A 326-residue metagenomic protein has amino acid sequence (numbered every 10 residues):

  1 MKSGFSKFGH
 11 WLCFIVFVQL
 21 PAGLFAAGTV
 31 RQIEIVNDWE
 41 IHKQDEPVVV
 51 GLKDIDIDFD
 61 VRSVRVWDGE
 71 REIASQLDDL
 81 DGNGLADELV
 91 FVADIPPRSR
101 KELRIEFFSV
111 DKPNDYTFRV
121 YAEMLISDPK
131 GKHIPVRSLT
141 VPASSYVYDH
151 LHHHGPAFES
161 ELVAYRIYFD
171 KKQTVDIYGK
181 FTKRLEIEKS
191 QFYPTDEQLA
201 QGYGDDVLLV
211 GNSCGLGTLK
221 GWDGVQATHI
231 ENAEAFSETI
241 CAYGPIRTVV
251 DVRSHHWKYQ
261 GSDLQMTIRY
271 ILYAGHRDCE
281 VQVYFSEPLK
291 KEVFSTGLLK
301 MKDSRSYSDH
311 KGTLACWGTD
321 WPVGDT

Functional and structural regions predicted by a protein language model:
M1-C13: Bacterial N-terminal signal peptides that target proteins for export
H10-G23: Bacterial N-terminal signal peptides
A27-G131, P135-V141, S145-Y146, H153: Alpha-mannosidase-like glycoside hydrolase catalytic domains involved in N-glycan trimming, generalizing to other
R31-N37, L162, I268, C279-E287: Short, well-ordered beta-strand segments enriched in hydrophobic/aromatic residues
S109-E231: Solvent-exposed N-terminal domain segments of exported/luminal and surface proteins
Q198-G275: Extended, loop-rich substrate-binding clefts of extracytoplasmic carbohydrate-active enzymes
M266, D278-H310: Acidic (Asp/Glu-rich), glycine- and aromatic
K302-T326: Accessory, usually C-terminal, subdomains that scaffold auxiliary metal cofactors
